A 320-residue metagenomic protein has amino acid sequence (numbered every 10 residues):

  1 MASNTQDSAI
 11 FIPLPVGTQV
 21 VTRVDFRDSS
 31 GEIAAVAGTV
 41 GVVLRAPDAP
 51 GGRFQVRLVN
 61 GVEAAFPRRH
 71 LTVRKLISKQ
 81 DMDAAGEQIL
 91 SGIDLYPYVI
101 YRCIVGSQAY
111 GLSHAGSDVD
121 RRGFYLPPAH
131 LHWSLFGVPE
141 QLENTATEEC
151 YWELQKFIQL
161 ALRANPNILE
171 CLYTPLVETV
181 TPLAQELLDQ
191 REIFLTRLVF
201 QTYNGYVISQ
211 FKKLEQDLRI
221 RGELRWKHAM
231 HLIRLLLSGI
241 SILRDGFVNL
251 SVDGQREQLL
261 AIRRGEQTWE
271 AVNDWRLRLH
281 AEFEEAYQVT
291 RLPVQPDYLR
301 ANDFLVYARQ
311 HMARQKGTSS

Functional and structural regions predicted by a protein language model:
A2-T72: Basic/aromatic-rich interaction segments and small domains that mediate binding to polyanionic partners
T39, I100, S117: Short beta-strand or tight-loop elements that sit immediately N-terminal to catalytic metal-binding acidic residues
D83-L95, I100-Y101: Short, Gly/Pro- and small/polar-rich lid/capping loops
G106, Y110-T147, L232: Catalytic metal-binding acidic patch
L135-F211: A basic- and aromatic-enriched beta-loop-alpha substructure that forms the phosphate/nucleotide- and DNA/RNA-contacting
T179-F304: Conserved nucleotidyltransferase catalytic core and NTase-mimicking acidic/glycine-rich helix/loop elements in nucleic
Y298-S320: Short, amphipathic C-terminal "tail helix"
